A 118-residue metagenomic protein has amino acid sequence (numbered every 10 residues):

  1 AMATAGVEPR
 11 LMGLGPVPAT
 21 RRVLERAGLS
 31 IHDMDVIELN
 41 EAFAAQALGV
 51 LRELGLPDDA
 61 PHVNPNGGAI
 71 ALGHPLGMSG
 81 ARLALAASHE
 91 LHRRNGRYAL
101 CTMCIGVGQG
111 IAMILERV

Functional and structural regions predicted by a protein language model:
A1-V118: Claisen-condensing/thiolase-fold acyl-transfer catalytic domains that form or cleave C-C bonds in fatty acid
